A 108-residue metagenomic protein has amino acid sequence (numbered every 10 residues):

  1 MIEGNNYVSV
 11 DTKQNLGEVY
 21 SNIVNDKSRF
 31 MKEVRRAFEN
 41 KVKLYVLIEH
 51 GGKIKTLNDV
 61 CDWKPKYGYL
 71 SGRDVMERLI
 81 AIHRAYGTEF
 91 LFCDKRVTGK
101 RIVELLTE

Functional and structural regions predicted by a protein language model:
M1-N5, V19-E108: Non-catalytic C-terminal interaction segments of nucleic acid-processing enzymes
V8-N15: Conserved catalytic cores of phosphodiester-cleaving nucleases, focusing on short active-site segments
